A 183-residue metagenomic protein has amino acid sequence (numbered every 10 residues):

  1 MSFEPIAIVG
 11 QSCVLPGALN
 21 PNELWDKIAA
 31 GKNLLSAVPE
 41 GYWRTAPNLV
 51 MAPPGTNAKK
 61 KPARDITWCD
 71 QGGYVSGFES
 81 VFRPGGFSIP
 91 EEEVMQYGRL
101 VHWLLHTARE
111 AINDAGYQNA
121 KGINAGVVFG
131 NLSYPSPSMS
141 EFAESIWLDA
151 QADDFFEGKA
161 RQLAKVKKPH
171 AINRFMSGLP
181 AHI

Functional and structural regions predicted by a protein language model:
M1-V94, V101, L105, E110-N113 (+2 more regions): ACP-dependent fatty acid/polyketide chain-elongation machinery
P39, D114-G126, E141-I183: Structural signature of cysteine-dependent C-C bond-forming condensing enzymes
G98-R99, L179: Ordered, soluble secondary-structure elements with a strong preference for glycine-centered loop motifs and nearby
R99-H102, N173-R174: Conserved phosphate-coordination/catalytic loops
